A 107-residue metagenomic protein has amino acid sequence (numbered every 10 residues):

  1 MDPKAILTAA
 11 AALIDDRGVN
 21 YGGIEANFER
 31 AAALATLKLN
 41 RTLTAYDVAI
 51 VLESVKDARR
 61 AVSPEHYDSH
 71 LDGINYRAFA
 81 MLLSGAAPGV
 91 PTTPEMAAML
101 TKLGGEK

Functional and structural regions predicted by a protein language model:
M1-K107: Intrinsically disordered, low-complexity regulatory regions that flank transcription factor DNA-binding cores
